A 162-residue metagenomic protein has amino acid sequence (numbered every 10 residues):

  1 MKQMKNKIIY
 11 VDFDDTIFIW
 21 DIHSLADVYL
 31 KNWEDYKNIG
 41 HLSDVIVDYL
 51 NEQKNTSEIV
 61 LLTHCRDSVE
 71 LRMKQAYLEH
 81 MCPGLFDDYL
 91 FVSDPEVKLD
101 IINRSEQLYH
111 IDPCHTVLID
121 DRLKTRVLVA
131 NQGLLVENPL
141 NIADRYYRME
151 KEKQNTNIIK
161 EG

Functional and structural regions predicted by a protein language model:
M1-M4, L108-H110: A short acidic-Thr-Gly-centered motif at the start of a beta-strand
K2-F91: Alpha-helical substrate-recognition element adjacent to the catalytic core
R66-V69, P95, L118, L123-T125: Acidic, metal-coordinating catalytic cores used for nucleic-acid/nucleotide bond scission and strand-transfer chemistry
M73-C82, R104-L108, V127-G133: Short, aromatic/basic amphipathic alpha-helical patches
E79-C82, S93-D100, R122: Metal-dependent phosphoesterase core characteristic of DEDDh/y 3'-5' exonuclease domains
D87-P113: Donor nucleotide-activated moiety binding/catalytic core segment of transferases that use nucleotide-activated donors
P113-N157: Acidic, Mg2+-coordinating phosphoryl-transfer loop and its flanking beta/alpha structural elements, shared across
E161-G162: Non-Sec secretion/translocation targeting segments of pathogen effectors
